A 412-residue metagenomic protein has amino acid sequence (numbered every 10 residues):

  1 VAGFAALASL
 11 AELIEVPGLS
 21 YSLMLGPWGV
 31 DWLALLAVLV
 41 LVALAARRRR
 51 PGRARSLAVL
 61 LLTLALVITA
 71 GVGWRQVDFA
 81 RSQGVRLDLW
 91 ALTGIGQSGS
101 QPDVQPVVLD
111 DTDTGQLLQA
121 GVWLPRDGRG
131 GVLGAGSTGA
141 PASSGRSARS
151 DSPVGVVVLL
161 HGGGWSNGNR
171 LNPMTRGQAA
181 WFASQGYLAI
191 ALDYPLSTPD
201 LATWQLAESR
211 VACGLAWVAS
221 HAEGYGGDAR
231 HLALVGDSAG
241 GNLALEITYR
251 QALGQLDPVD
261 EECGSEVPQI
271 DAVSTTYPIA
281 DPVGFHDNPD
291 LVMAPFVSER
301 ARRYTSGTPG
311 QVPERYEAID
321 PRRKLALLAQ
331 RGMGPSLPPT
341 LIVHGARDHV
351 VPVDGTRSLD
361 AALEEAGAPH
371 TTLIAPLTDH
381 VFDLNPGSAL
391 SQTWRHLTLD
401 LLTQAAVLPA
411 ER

Functional and structural regions predicted by a protein language model:
A2-A46: Membrane-embedded alpha-helical segments of integral membrane proteins
E12-M24, T112, G284-Q330: Mobile cap/lid helix-loop segments that gate and shape the active-site cleft of serine hydrolases
G18, S22-W28, F79-P141, G145-D151: N-terminal cap/lid segment of alpha/beta-hydrolase-fold proteins
R129-G131, R149-V154, L160-L201: Short substrate-entry loop that stabilizes the transition state in hydrolases
N169-A179, I190-A229, N385-Q392: Catalytic nucleophile-loop/oxyanion-hole region of alpha/beta-hydrolase and closely related hydrolase-like folds
A216-N288: Primarily recognizes the serine-hydrolase "nucleophile elbow" in alpha/beta-hydrolase and SGNH/GDSL folds
P335-S336, I342-H344, D348: Short beta-strand/loop motif that positions the catalytic acidic residue of the alpha/beta-hydrolase fold
H349-S358: Conserved alpha/beta-hydrolase "acid-adjacent" motif
